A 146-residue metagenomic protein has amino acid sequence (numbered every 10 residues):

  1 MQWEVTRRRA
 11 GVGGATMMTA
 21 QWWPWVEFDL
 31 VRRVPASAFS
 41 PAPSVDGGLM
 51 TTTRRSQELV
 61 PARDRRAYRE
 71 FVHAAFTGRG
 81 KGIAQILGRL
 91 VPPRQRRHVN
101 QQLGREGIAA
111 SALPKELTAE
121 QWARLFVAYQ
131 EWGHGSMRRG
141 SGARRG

Functional and structural regions predicted by a protein language model:
M1-E116, Q121-G146: Class I S-adenosyl-L-methionine
